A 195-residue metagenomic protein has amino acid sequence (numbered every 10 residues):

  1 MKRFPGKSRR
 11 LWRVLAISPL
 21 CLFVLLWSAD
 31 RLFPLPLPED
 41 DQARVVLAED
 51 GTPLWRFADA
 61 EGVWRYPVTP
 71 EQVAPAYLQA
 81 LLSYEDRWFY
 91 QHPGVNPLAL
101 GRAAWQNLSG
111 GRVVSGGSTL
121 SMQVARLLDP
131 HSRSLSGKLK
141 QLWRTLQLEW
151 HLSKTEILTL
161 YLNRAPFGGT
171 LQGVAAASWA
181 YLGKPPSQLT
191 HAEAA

Functional and structural regions predicted by a protein language model:
K2-A195: Juxtamembrane regions of bacterial inner-membrane/periplasmic proteins, predominantly the peptidoglycan biogenesis
